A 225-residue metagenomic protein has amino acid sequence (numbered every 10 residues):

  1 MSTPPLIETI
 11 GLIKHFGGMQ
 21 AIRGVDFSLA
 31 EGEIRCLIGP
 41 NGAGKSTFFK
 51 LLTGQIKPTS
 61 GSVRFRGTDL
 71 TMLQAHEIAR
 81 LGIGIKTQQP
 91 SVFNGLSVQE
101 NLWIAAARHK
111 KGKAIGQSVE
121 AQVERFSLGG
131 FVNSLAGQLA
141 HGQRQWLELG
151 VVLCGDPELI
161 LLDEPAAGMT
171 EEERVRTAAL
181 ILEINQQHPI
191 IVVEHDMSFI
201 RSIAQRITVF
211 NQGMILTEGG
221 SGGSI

Functional and structural regions predicted by a protein language model:
S2-I225: Glycine-rich phosphate-binding loops of nucleotide-dependent enzymes
